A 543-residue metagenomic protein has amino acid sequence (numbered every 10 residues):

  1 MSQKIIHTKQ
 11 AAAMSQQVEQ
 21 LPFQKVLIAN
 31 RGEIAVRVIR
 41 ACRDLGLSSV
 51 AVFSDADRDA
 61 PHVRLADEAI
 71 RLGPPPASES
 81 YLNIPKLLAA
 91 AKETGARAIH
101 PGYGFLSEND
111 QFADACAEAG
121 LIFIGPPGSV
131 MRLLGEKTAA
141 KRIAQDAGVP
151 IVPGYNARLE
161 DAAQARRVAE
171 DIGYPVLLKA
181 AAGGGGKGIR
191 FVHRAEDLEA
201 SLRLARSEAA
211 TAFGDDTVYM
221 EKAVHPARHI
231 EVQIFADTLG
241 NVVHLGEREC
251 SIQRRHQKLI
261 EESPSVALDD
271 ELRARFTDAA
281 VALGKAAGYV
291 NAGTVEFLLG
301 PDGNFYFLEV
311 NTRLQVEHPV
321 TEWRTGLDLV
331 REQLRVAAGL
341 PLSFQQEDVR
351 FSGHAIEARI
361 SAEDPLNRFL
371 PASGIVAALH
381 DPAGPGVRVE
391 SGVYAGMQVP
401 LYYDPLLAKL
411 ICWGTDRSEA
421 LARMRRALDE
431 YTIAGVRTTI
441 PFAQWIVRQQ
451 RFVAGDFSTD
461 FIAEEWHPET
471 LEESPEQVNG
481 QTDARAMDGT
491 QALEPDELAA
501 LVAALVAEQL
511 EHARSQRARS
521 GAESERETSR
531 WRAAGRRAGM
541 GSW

Functional and structural regions predicted by a protein language model:
S2-V295, L299-Q315: N-terminal beta-alpha lobe that positions the nucleotide/phosphoryl donor in ATP/NTP-coupled carboxylate activation
A280, P319-W543: Catalytic cores of soluble metabolic enzymes centered on carboxylation/carboxyl-transfer
